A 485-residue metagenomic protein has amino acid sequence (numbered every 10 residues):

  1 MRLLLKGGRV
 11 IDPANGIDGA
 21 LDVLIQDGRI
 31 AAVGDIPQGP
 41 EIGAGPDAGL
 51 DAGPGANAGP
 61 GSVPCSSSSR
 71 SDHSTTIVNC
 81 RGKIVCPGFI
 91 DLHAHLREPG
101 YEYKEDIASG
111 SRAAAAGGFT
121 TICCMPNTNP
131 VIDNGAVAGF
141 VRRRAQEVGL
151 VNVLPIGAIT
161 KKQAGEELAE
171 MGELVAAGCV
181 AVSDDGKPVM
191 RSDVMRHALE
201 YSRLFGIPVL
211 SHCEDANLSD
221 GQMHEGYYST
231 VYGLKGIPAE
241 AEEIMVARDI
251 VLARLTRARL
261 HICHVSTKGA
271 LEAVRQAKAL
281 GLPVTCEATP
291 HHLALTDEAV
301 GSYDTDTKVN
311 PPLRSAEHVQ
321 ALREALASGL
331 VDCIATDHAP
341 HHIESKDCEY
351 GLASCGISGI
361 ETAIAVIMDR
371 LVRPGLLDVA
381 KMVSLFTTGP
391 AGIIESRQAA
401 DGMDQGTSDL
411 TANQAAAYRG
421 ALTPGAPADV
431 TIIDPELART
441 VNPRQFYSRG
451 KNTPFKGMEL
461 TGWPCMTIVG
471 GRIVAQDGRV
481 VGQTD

Functional and structural regions predicted by a protein language model:
M1-L50, P54-P60: N-terminal metal-binding scaffold of metallo-dependent hydrolase/deaminase domains
G8, E349-L352, G406-D409, P424-R479 (+1 more regions): C-terminal cap of metal-dependent C-N hydrolases
G8, V23, G28, G82 (+16 more regions): Divalent metal-coordination and catalytic microenvironments
P37-G43, S66-V85: Active-site metal-binding motif and surrounding structural segment of the metallo-beta-lactamase
G43, C80-A145: Metal-associated gating/positioning segment near the N- to mid-region
G135-N152, E200-S211, V366: Alpha-helix-loop-beta-strand connector modules within alpha/beta enzyme cores
E166-I334: Histidine/acidic residue-rich metal-binding segments in metalloenzymes
V231-R259, D306, A327-S328, D332-I334 (+1 more regions): His/Asp/Glu-enriched, well-ordered alpha-helical/loop segment that forms or immediately abuts the divalent-metal
